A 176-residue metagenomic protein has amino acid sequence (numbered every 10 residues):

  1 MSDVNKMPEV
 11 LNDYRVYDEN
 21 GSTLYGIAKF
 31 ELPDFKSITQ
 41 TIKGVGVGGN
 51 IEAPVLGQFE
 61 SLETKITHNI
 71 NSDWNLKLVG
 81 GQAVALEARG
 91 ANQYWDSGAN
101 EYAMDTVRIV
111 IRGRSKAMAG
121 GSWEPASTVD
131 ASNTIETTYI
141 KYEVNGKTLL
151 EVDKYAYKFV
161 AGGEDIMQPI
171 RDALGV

Functional and structural regions predicted by a protein language model:
M1-Q40, P169-V176: Polar/acidic, low-complexity leader/linker segments enriched in S/T/G and N/D
A28-F59: A positional/architectural concept
F30-L32, S61, Y102-T106, I111 (+1 more regions): Extended beta-sheet lipid-handling architectures
V45-N50, I70, R112-G121: Short acidic (Asp/Glu) patches
I51-S72, S127-I140: Oligomerization/assembly interface segments of phage tail-like spikes and tubes
L56-E60, G80-Q82, E101-D105, P125-V129: A generic structural micro-feature
K65-R114: A contiguous binding-surface segment within folded domains or other stable secondary-structure elements
R114-V176: Mixed-charge, glycine-accented linear interaction segment located at domain edges/termini
